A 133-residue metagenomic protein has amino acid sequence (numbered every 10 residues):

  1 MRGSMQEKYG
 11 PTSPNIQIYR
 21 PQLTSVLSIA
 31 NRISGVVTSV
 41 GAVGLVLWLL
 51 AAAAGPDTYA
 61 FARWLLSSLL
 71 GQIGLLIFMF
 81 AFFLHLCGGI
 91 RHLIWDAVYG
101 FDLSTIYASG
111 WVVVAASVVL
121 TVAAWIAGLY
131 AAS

Functional and structural regions predicted by a protein language model:
M1-S133: Membrane-embedded alpha-helical bundles that constitute the cytochrome b-like, heme-associated redox core of multi-pass
